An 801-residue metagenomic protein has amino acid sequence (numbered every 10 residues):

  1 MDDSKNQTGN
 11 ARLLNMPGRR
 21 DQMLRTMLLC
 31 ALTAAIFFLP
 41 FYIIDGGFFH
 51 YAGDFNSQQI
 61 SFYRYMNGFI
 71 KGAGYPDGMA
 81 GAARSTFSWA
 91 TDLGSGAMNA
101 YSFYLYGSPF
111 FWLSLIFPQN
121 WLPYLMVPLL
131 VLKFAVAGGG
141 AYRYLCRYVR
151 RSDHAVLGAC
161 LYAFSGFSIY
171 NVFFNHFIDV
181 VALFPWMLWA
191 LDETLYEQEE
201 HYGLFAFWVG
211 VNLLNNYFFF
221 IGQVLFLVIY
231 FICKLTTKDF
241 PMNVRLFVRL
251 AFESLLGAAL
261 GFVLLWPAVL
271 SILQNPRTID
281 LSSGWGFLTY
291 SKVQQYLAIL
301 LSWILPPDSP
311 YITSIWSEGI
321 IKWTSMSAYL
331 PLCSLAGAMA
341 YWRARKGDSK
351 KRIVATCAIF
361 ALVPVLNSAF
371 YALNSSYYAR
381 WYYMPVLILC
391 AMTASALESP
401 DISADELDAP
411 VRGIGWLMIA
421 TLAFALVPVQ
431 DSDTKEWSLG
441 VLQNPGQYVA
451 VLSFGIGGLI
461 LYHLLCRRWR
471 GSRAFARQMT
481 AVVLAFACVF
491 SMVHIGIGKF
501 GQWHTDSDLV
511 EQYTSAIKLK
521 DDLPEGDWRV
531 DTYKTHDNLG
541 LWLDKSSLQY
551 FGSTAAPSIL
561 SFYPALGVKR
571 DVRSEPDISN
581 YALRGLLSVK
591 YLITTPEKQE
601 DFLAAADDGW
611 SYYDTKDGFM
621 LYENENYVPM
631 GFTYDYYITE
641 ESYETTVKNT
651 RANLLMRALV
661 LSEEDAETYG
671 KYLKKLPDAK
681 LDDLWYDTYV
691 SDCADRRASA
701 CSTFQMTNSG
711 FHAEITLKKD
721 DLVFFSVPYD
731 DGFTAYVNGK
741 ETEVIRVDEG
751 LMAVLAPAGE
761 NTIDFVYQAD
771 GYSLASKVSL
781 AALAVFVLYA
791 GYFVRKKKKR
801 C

Functional and structural regions predicted by a protein language model:
M1-I43, R249, I460-H463, R467-R468 (+2 more regions): Start-transfer (signal-anchor) and selected internal transmembrane alpha helices of multi-pass inner/ER membrane
D3, R19, E667-C801: Active-site-proximal, structured, solvent-exposed surfaces of multi-pass membrane proteins that position macromolecular
L13-N99, K499-K518, D522-L541: Hydrophobic alpha-helical membrane-insertion signals
C30, L130, F134-R147, D153-T236 (+5 more regions): Membrane-embedded helix bundles of polyisoprenyl
P40-Y148, D153-P185, V211-N212, S309-I321 (+1 more regions): Active-site lumenal/periplasmic loops and adjacent helix-entry segments of GT-C-fold, multi-pass membrane
N56-I60, R64-D77, F247, S254 (+6 more regions): Periplasmic/ER-lumenal interhelical loops and adjacent helix-loop junctions in multi-pass membrane proteins
N99-F103, V209, L484-D506, L519-V589 (+3 more regions): Extracytoplasmic/lumenal acceptor-recognition loop(s) of multi-pass membrane glycoenzymes
Q198-H201, F219, K350-Q512, Y622 (+1 more regions): Contiguous transmembrane helix-bundle modules in multi-pass membrane proteins
